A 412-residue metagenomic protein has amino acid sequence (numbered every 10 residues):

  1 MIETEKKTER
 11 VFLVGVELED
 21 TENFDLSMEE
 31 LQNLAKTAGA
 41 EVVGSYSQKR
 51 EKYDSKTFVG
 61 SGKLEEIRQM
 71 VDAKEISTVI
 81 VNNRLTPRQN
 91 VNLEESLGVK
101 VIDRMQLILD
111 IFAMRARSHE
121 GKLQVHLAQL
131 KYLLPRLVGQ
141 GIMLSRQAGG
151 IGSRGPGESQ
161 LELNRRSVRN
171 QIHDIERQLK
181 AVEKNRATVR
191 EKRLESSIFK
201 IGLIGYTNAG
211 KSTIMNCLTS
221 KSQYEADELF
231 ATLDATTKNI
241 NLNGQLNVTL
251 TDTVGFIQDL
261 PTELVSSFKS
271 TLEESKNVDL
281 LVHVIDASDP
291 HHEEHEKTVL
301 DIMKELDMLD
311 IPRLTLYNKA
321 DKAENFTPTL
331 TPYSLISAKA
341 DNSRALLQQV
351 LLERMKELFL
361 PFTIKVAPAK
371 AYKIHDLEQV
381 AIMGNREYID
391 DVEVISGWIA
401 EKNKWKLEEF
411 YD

Functional and structural regions predicted by a protein language model:
M1-D110: N-terminal accessory targeting/assembly segments
I2-E3, D25-E29, K52-R68, D234-A235 (+2 more regions): Switch II of P-loop NTPase G domains
E17-T21, R50-K52, R84-P87, Q106-L109 (+6 more regions): Conserved nucleotide-binding/hydrolysis micro-motifs of P-loop NTPases
L18-E22, D54-T57, R115-H119, Q160 (+4 more regions): Flexible beta-alpha connector loops of hexameric P-loop NTPases
M28, Q32-L34, R68-Q69, A73 (+3 more regions): Conserved C-terminal guanine-recognition region of P-loop GTPase G domains, centered on the G4
V99-G149, P156, L309-L314, K319-P368: Canonical P-loop GTPase G-domain recognition
R146-T262, S275-K276: Conserved G1/Walker A P-loop phosphate-binding module
L358-D412: NTP-binding/hydrolysis catalytic cores, primarily Walker-type P-loop NTPases
